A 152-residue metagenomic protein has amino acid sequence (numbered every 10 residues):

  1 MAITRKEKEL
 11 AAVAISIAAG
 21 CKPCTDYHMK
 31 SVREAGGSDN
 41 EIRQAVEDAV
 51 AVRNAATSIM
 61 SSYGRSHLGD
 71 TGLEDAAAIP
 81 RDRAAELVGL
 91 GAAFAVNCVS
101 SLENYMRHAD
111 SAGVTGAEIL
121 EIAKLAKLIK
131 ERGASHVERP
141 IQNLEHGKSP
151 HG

Functional and structural regions predicted by a protein language model:
M1-G152: Hydrophobic alpha-helical segments
